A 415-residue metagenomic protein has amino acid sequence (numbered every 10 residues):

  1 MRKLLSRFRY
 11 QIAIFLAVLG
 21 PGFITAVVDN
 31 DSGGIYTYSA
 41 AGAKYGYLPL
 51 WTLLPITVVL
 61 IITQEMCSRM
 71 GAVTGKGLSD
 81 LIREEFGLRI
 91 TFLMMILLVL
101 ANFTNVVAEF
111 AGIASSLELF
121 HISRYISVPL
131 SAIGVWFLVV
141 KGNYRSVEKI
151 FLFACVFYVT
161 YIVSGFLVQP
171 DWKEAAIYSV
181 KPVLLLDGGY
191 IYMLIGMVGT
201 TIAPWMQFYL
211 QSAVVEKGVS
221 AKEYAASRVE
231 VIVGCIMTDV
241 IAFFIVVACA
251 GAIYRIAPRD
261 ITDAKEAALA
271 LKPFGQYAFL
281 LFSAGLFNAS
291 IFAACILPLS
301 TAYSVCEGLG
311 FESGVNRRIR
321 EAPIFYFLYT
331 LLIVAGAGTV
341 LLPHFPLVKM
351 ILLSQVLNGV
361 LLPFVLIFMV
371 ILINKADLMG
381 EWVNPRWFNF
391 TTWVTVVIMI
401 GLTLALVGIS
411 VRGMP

Functional and structural regions predicted by a protein language model:
R2-K3, T37-G42, E65-I90, I256-K272 (+3 more regions): Flexible loop linkers connecting adjacent transmembrane helices in multi-pass alpha-helical membrane transporters
A13, A40-E65, S79, R83 (+3 more regions): Extracellular loop-to-transmembrane helix junctions
T25, T52-F86, M94-T104, I296: Juxtamembrane transmembrane-helix boundary signature
S32, Y36-A40, S146, W205-M237 (+2 more regions): Hydrophobic, small-residue-rich membrane helices and short re-entrant helix-turn-helix hairpins that build
I61-S68, V73, V215, I236-E266: Extracellular/periplasmic helix-exit of transmembrane alpha-helices
L88-R89, Y125-V128, V233, M237 (+3 more regions): Loop-to-transmembrane helix boundary motifs in multi-pass membrane proteins
L93-I96, L119-V140, F157-I162, I324-G338 (+1 more regions): Transmembrane alpha-helical segments of multi-pass small-molecule transport proteins
V156-P182, I191-S212, F368-D377, L402-M414: Hydrophobic alpha-helical segments and their helix-loop junctions in multi-pass secondary transporters
